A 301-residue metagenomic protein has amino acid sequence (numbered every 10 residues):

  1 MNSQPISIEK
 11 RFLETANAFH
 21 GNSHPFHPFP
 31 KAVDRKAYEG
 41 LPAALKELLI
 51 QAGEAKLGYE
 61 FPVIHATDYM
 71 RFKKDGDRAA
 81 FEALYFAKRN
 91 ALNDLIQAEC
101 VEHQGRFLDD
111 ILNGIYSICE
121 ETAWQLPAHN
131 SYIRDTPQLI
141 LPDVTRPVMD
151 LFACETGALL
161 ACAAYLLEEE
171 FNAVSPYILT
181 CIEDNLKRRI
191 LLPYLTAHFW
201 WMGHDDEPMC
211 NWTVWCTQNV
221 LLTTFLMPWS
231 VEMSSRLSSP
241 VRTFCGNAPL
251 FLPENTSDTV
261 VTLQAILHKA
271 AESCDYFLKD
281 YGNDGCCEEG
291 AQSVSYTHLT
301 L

Functional and structural regions predicted by a protein language model:
N2-P42, C100: Extreme N-terminal leader/anchor segments
E39-A87, I96-V101: Asp/Glu-centered strand-loop micro-motifs enriched in Gly/Pro and often flanked by an aromatic residue
A55-K56, R106-P147, S235, G285-C286: Helix-terminus loop motifs that line ligand-binding clefts
M70-F81, T136-T145, H204-D206: Internal amphipathic alpha-helical repeat/solenoid segments
F86-V101, N113-S117, C154-C162: Non-membrane alpha-helical segments in proteins
L139-G290: Active-site lining segments of carbohydrate-active enzymes
T297-L301: Conserved small/polar residues in nucleotide/adenosyl-binding loops
